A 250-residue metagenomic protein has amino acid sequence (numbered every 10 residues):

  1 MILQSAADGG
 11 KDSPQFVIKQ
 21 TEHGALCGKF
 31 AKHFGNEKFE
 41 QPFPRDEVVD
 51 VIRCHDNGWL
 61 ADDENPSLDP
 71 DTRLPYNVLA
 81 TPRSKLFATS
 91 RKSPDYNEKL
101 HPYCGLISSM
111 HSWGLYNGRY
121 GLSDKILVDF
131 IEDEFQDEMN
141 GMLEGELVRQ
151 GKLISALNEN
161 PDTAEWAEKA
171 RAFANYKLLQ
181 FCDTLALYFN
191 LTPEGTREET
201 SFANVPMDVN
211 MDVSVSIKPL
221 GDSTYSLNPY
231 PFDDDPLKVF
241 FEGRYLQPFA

Functional and structural regions predicted by a protein language model:
M1-Q4: Long intrinsically disordered, low-complexity, acidic S/T/P-rich regions of large eukaryotic scaffold/adaptor proteins
A6-I18, G28-K29, E47-D162, W166-T196 (+1 more regions): Divalent metal-dependent catalytic cores for phosphoryl transfer on phosphate-bearing substrates
T21-G35: An active-site-proximal "capping" alpha-helix that borders the catalytic cofactor pocket
H23, P44-V49: Short, conserved alpha-helical segments within structured domains
K32-D46: Short pre-active-site segment immediately N-terminal to the catalytic Zn-binding motif
L179-A250: Extended, charged low-complexity segments that frequently continue into or abut oligomerization scaffolds
